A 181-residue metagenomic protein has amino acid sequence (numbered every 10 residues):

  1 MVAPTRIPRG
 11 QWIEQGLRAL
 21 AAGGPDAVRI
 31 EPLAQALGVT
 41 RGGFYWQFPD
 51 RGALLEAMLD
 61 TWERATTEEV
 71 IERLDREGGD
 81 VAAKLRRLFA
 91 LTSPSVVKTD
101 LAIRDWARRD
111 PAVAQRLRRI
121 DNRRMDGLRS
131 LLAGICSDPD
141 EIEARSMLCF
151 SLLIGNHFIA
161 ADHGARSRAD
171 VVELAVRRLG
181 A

Functional and structural regions predicted by a protein language model:
M1-I7: N-terminal intrinsically disordered/low-complexity leader segments
I7-L17, L33, M58, W62 (+3 more regions): Generic hydrophobic, amphipathic alpha-helix propensity
Q11, Q15-A53, A57: Helix-turn-helix
Q11, Q15-G23, E69-R73, I103 (+1 more regions): Solvent-exposed, amphipathic alpha-helical segments
R51, M58, W62-T66, E77 (+3 more regions): Hydrophobic/aromatic residues within well-ordered alpha-helical segments
A57, I71-L101, C149: Hydrophobic alpha-helical connector segments
T67-E68, S95-A102, P111-C136, A144-M147 (+1 more regions): Amphipathic alpha-helical packing segments from all-alpha helical-bundle domains
A114-R118, G134-A181: Hydrophobic/aromatic-rich alpha-helical bundle segments in the mid-to-C-terminal region
